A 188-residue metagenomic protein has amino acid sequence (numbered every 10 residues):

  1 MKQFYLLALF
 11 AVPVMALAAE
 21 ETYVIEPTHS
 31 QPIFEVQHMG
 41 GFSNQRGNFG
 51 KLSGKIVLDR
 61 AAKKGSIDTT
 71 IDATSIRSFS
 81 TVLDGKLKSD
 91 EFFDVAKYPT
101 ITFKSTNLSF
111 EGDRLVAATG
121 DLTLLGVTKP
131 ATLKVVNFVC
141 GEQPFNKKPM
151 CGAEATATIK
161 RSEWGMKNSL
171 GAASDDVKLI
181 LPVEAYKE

Functional and structural regions predicted by a protein language model:
F4-P13: Sec-dependent N-terminal signal peptides
A18-E188: Low-complexity, acidic/polar, glycine-enriched regions of mature
